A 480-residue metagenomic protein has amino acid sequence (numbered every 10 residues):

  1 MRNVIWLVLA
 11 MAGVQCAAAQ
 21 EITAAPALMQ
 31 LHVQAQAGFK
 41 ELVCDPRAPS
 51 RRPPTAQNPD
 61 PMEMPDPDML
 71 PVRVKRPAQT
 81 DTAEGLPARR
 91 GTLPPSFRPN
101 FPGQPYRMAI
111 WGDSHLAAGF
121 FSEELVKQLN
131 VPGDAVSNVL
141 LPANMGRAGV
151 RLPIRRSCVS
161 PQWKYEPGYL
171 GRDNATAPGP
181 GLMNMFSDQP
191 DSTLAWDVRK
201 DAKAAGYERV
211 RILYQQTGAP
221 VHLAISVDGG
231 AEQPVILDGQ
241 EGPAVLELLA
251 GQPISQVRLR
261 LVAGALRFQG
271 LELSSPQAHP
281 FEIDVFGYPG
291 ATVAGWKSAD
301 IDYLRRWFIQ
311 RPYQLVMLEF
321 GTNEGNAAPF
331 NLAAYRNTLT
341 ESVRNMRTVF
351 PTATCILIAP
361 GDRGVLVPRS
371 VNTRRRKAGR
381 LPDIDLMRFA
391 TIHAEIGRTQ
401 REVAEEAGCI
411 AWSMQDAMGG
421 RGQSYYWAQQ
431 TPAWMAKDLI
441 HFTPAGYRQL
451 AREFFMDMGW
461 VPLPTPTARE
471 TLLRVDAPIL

Functional and structural regions predicted by a protein language model:
W6-V14: Bacterial N-terminal signal peptides
E21-P67, P71-T80, G85-L86, N138-P243 (+1 more regions): Conserved catalytic region of serine esterases and O-acyltransferases that act on ester linkages in lipids
P87-N100, W296-F308, T340-N345, L366 (+1 more regions): Alpha-helical scaffolding within the catalytic cores of extracellular/periplasmic polymer-degrading hydrolases
L93, A117, F121, L125 (+7 more regions): Stable alpha-helical elements in mature extracytoplasmic
R107, A117-T340, T348: Conserved SGNH/GDSL esterase-like catalytic core that processes O-acyl groups on lipids and polysaccharides
M108-G112: Short hydrophobic beta-strand that contains or immediately precedes a catalytic carboxylate
T217-A219, A278-V293, T322-N337, P360-R398 (+1 more regions): Serine-dependent acyl-ester chemistry module
I301-D302, R363-L480: Catalytic His-Asp segment of secreted/periplasmic serine-dependent ester chemistry enzymes
